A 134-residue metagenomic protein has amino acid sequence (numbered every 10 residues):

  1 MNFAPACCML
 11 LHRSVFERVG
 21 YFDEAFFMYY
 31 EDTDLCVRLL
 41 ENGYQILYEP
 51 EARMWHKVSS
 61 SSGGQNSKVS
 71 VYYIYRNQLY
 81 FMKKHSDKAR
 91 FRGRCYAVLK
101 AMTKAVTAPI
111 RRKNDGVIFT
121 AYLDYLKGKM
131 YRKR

Functional and structural regions predicted by a protein language model:
N2-Y21, A25-R53: A short, conserved alpha-helix in the catalytic core of glycosyltransferases
V19, S60-G64, K104: A short, mixed-charge helix-start or loop-turn motif at secondary-structure junctions
L39-N42, Y80-F81, D124: Short alpha-helical scaffold segments that flank and stabilize functional sites
Q45-Y48, W55-R76, R112-K113: Nucleotide-sugar-dependent glycosyltransferase catalytic core
R53-W55, Y96: Conserved beta-strand edge residues that scaffold enzyme active sites
V69-N77, K88-R134: Non-catalytic, C-terminal membrane-associated alpha-helical segments of glycosyltransferases
K84-H85: Mid-chain, well-packed structural core segment of small domains
